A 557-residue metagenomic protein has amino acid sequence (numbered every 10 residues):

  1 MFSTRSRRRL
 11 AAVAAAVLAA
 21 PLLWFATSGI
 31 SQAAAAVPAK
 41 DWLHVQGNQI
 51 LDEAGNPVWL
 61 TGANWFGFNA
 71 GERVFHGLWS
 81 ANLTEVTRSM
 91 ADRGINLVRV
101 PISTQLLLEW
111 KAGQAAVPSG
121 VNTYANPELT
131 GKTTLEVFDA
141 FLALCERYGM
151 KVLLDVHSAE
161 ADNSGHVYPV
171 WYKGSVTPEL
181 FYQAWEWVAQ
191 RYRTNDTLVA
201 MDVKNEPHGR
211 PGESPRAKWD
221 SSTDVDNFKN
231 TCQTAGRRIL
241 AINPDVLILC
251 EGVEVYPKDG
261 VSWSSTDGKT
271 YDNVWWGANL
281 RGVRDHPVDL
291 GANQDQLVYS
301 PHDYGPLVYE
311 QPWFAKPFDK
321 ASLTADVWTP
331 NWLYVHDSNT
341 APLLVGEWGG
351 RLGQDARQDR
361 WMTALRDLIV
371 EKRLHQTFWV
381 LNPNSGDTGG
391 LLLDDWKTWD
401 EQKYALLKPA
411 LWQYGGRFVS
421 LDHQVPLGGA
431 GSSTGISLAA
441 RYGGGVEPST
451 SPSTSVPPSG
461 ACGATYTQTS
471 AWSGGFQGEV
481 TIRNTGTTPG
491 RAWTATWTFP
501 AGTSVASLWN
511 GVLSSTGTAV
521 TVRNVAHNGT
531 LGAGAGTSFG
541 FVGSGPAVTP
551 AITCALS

Functional and structural regions predicted by a protein language model:
M1-A33: Secretory targeting and sorting signals
A36-S264, E401, L406: Active-site mouth of glycoside hydrolases
W79, Y172, E179-A200, K204-L374: Extracellular glycoside hydrolase catalytic/binding regions
Q354-P458: Aromatic-rich peripheral "rim/lid" segments of glycoside hydrolase catalytic domains that contact and position glycan
P457-G474: Low-complexity, acidic Ser/Thr/Pro/Gly-rich terminal tails and inter-domain linkers that flank the onset of structured
G463, S538-S557: Terminal connector regions
W472-E479, R491, T537: Short, solvent-exposed loop/turn segments enriched in Ser/Thr/Gly
I482-G486: Asparagine-centered strand-capping/turn motif at beta-strand->loop junctions
